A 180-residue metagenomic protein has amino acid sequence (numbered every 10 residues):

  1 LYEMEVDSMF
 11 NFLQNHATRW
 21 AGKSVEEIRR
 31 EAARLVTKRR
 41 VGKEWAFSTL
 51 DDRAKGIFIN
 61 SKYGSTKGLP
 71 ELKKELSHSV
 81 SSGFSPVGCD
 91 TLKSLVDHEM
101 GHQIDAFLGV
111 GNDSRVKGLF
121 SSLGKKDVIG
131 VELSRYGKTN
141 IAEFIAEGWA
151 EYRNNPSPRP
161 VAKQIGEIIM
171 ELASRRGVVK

Functional and structural regions predicted by a protein language model:
L1-K180: Active-site-flanking segments in enzyme catalytic domains
